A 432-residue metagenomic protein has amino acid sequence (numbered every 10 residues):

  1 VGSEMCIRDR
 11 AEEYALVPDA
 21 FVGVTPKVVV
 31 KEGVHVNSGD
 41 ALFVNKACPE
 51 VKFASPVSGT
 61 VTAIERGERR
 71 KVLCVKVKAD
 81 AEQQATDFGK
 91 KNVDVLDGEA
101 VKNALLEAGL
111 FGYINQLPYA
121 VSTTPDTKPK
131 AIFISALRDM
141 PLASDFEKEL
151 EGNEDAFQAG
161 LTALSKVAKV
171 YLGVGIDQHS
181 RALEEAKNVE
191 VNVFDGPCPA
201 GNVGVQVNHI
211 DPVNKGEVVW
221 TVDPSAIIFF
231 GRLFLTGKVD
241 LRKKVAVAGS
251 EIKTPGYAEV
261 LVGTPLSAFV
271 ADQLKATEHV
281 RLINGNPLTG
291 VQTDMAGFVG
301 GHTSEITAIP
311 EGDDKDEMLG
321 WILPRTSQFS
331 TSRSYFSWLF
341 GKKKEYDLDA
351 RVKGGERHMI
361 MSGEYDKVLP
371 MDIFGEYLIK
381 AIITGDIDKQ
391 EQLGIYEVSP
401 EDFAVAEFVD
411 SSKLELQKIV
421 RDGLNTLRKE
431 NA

Functional and structural regions predicted by a protein language model:
G2-C6: Short, small-residue-biased leader/transition segments that mark boundaries at the very start of proteins
Y14-K27, V44-N45, S250: Short, structured beta-strand/loop micro-motifs enriched in basic residues and often containing a Trp
T25-H35: Short histidine-centered loop motifs in beta-beta connectors
E50-S58: Short coil-to-beta-strand transition motifs
V51, E65-A432: Buried, small/hydrophobic-residue-enriched core segments of structured protein domains
